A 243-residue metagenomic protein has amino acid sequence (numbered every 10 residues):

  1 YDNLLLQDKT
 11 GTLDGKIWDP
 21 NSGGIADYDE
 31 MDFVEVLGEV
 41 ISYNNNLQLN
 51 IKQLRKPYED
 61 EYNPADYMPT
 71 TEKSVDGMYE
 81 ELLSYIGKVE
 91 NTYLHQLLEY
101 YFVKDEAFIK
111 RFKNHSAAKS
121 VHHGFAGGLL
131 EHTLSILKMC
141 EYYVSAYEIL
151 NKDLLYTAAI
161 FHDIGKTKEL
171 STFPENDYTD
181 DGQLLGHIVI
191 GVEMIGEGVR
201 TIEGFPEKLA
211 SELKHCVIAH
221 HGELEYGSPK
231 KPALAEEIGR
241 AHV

Functional and structural regions predicted by a protein language model:
Y1, L13-D14, P20-A65: OB-fold single-stranded nucleic acid-binding module
N3-D8: Short, acidic/hydrophobic/Gly-rich beta-strand patch recurrent on exposed beta strands that often constitutes part
Q48-N114, I190: Extended, charge-rich, solvent-exposed interface segments
L94-M139, F161-G165: A short mid-domain helix/strand-loop element embedded in enzyme catalytic domains that forms or borders the active-site
S120-F125, E131-H132, Y142-R240: Divalent metal-dependent catalytic cores for phosphoryl transfer on phosphate-bearing substrates
